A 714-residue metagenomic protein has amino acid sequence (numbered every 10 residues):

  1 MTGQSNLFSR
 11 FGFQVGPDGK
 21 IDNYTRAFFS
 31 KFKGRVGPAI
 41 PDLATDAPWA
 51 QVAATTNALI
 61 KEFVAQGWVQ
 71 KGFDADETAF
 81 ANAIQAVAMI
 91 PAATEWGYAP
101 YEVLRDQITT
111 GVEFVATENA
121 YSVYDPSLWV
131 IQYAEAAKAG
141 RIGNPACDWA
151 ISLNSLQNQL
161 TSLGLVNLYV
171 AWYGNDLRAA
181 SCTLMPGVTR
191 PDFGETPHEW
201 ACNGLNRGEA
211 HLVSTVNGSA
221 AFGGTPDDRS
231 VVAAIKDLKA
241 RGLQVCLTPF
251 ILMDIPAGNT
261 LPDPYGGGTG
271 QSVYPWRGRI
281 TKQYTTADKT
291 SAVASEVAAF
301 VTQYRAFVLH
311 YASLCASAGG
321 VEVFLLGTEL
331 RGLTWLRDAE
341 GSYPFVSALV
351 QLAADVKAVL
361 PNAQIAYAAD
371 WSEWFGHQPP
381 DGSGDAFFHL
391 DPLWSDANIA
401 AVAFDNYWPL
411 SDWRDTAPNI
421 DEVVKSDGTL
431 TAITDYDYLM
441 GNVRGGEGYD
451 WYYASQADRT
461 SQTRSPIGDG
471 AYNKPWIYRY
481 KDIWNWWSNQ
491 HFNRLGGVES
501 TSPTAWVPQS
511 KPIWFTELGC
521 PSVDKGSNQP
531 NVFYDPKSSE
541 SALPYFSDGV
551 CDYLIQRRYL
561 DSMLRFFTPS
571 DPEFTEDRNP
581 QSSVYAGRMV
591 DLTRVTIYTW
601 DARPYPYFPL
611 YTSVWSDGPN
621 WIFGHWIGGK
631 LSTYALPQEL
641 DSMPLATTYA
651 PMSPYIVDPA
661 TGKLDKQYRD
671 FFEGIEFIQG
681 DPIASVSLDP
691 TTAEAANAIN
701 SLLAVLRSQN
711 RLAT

Functional and structural regions predicted by a protein language model:
M1-N144, I151-N217, A221, A233-A234 (+1 more regions): Interface-prone segments of viral and bacterial extracellular assemblies
T2-A53, N57, L636-T714: Extracellular "spike/adhesin" assembly and maturation modules and analogous cytosolic coiled-coil scaffolds
E113-W129, G164-G341, L360-E373, T593 (+1 more regions): Substrate-binding cleft and catalytic face of glycoside hydrolase catalytic domains, especially the flexible beta-alpha
P126-A139, S181-A221, G266-V297, A417-I477 (+1 more regions): A solvent-exposed, charged loop/short amphipathic helix patch at secondary-structure junctions
G143-C147, A221-R229, T302, A306 (+4 more regions): Soluble non-cytosolic domains of exported or imported proteins
D148-S155, R229-I235, F307-Y311, D385-H389 (+2 more regions): Short alpha-helical segments and helix-capping/turn motifs at coil-helix boundaries
T290-E322, T328-N531: Noncatalytic carbohydrate-binding groove/subsite architecture in carbohydrate-active enzymes
K525-Q638: Aromatic-rich peripheral "rim/lid" segments of glycoside hydrolase catalytic domains that contact and position glycan
